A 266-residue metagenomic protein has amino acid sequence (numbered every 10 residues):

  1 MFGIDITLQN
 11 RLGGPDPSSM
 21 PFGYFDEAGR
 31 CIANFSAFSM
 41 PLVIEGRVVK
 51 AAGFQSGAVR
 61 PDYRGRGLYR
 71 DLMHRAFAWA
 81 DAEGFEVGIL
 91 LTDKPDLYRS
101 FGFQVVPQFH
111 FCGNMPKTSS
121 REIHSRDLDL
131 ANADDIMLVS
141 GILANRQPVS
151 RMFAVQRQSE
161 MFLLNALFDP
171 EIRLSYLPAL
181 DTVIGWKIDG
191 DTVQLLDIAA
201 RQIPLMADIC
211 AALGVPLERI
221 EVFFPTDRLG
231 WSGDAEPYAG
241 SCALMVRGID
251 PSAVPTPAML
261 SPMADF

Functional and structural regions predicted by a protein language model:
M1-V43, P148-L174: Active-site rim helix/loop that mediates acceptor-substrate recognition in acyltransferases
P21-Y24, R30-M40, A51-G53, A58 (+1 more regions): Conserved beta-strand in the GNAT
L42, R47, G53-F54, R64-G84: N-terminal functional module detector in eukaryotic proteins
V59, G65-A80, L90, R201-L213: Conserved acetyl-CoA-binding loop-helix of GNAT-fold acetyltransferases
F77-T92, V215-T226: Conserved GNAT acetyl-CoA-binding A-motif
D96: Cytosolic ligand/metal-binding cores
G102-E122, G190, D197-I203, A212-F266: Active-site/acyl-donor-binding loops of N-acyltransferases
Q104-Q194: Amide-forming acyltransferase catalytic core, primarily the GNAT-like/NAT-type and related acyltransferase folds
